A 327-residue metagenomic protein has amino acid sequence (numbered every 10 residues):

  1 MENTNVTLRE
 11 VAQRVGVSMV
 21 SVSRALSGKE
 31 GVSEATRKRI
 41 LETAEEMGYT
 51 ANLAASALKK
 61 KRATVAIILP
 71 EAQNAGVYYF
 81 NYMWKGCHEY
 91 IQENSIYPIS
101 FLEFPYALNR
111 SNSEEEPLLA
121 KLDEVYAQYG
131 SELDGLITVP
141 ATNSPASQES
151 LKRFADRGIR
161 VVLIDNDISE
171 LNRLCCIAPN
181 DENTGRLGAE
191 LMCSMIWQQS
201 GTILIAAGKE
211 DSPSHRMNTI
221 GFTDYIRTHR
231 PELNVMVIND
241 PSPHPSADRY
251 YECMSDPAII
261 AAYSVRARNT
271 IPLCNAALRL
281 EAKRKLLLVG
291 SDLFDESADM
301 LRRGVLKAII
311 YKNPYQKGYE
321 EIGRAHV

Functional and structural regions predicted by a protein language model:
M1-K61: N-terminal helix-turn-helix DNA-binding module of bacterial transcription factors
T50-A120: Amphipathic helical "hinge" segments at domain boundaries
Y78-S95, N183-G188, P213-L233, P272-A276 (+1 more regions): Short, solvent-exposed amphipathic alpha-helices that sit in or adjacent to ligand/effector-binding or catalytic
I91-L118, T202-A207, T223-P245, A258: Short beta-strand elements in bilobed, periplasmic/extracellular small-molecule ligand-binding domains
A120-K121, Y126-D156, F222, N234-A298: Hydrophobic alpha-helical
T142-N183, F294-L306: Flexible loop/hinge segments that line or gate small-molecule binding clefts
C176-T202, S246-D248, L293, S297 (+1 more regions): Hydrophobic alpha-helical segments within soluble ligand-binding/sensing domains
L187-H229, M236-V237, A325-H326: An alpha-beta-alpha
